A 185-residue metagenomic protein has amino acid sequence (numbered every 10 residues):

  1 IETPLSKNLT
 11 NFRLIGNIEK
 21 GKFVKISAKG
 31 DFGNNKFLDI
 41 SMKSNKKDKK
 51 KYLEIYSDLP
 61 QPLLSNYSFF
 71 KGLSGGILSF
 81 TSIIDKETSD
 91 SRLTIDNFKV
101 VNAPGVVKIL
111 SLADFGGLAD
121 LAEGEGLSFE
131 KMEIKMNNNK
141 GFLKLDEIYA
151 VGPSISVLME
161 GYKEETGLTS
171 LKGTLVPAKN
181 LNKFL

Functional and structural regions predicted by a protein language model:
I1-S68, G72-P177: Solvent-exposed beta-strand/coil patches in large extracellular/periplasmic or lumenal scaffold regions
V176-L185: Surface-exposed, gly/pro-biased binding rims or lids
